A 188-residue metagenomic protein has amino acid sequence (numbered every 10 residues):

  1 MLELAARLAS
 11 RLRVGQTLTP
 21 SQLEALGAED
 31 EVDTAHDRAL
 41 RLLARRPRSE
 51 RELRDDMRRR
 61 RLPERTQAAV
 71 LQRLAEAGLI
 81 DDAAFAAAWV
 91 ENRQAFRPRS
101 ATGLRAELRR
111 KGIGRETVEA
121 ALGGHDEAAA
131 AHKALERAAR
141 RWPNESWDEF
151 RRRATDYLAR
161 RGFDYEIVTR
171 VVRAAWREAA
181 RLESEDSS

Functional and structural regions predicted by a protein language model:
M1-S188: An alpha-helical, amphipathic repeat domain used for nucleic-acid recognition, typified by the mTERF helical solenoid
